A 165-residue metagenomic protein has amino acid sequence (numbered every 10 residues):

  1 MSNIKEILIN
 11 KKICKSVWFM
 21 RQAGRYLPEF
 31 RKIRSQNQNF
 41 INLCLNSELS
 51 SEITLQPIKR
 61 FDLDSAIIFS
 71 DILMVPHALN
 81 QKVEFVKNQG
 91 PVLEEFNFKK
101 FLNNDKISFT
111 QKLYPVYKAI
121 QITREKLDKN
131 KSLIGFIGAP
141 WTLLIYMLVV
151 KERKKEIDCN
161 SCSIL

Functional and structural regions predicted by a protein language model:
M1-Q81: N-terminal basic, low-complexity leaders that serve as flexible interaction/assembly modules and, when applicable, as
E84-L165: Active-site-proximal, glycine-rich beta->alpha crossover segments in alpha/beta enzymes that shape flexible
